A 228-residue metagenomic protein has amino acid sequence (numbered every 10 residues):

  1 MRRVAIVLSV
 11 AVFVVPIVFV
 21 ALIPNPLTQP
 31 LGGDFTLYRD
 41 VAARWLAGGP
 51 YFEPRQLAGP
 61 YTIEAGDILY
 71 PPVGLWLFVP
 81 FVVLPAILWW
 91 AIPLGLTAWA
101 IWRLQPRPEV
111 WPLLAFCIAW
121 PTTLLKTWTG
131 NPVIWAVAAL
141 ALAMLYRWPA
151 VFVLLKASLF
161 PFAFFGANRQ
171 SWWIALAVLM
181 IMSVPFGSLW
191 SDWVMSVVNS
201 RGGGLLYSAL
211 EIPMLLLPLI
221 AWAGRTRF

Functional and structural regions predicted by a protein language model:
M1-Y146, A167-F228: Primarily membrane-embedded glycan-assembly and transfer machineries that use lipid-linked glycans
P149-G166: Transmembrane helices and adjacent periplasmic/lumenal helix-loop junctions of polyprenol-phosphate-dependent
